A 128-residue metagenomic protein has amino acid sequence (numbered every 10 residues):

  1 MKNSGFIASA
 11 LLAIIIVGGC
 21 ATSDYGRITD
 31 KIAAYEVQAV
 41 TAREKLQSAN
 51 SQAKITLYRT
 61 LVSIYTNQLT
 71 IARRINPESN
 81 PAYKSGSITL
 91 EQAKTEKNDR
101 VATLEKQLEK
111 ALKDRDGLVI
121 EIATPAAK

Functional and structural regions predicted by a protein language model:
M1-A21: Sec-dependent bacterial lipoprotein signal peptides
M1-F6, I32-Y35, Y65, G86 (+1 more regions): Generic alpha-helix initiation/capping and coil-helix boundary signal
K2, S23, T29, A49 (+3 more regions): Intrinsic-disorder/low-complexity regions
F6-I7, K45, A49, N98-V101: Intrinsically disordered and other compositionally biased segments
A13-I14, S48, K110, I120: Generic detector of low-complexity/intrinsically disordered segments and short hydrophobic N-terminal stretches
C20-S63: Immediate post-signal-peptide N-terminus of mature secreted/exported proteins
K54-K128: Intrinsically disordered, glycine/charged-rich N-terminal periplasmic/extracytoplasmic linker segments that lie
